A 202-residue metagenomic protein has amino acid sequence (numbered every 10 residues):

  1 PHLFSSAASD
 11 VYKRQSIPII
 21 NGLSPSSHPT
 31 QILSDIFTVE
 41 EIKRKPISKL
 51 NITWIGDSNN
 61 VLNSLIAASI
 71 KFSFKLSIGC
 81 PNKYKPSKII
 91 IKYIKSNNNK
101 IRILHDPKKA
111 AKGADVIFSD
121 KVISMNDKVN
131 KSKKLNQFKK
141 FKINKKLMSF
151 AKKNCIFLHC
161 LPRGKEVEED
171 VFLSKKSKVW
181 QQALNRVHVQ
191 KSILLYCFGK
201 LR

Functional and structural regions predicted by a protein language model:
P1-Y12: Single conserved hydrophobic/aromatic residue that forms the stacking wall/gate of nucleotide- or nucleobase-binding
Q15-I17, F74, F150-I156: A short helix->loop->beta-strand "cap" motif at the edges of active sites that frequently abuts
I19-G22, H28, W54, I103 (+2 more regions): General beta-strand structural signal in soluble alpha/beta enzymes
G22-T38: A glycine-rich, Thr/Ser-enriched phosphate-binding loop motif common to dinucleotide/cofactor-binding enzymes
E41-S119: Glycine-rich phosphate/diphosphate-binding loop of Rossmann-like nucleotide-binding domains
S96-V171, K176: Rossmann-like adenosine-cofactor binding region
L173-R202: C-terminal helix-to-coil terminal segments
